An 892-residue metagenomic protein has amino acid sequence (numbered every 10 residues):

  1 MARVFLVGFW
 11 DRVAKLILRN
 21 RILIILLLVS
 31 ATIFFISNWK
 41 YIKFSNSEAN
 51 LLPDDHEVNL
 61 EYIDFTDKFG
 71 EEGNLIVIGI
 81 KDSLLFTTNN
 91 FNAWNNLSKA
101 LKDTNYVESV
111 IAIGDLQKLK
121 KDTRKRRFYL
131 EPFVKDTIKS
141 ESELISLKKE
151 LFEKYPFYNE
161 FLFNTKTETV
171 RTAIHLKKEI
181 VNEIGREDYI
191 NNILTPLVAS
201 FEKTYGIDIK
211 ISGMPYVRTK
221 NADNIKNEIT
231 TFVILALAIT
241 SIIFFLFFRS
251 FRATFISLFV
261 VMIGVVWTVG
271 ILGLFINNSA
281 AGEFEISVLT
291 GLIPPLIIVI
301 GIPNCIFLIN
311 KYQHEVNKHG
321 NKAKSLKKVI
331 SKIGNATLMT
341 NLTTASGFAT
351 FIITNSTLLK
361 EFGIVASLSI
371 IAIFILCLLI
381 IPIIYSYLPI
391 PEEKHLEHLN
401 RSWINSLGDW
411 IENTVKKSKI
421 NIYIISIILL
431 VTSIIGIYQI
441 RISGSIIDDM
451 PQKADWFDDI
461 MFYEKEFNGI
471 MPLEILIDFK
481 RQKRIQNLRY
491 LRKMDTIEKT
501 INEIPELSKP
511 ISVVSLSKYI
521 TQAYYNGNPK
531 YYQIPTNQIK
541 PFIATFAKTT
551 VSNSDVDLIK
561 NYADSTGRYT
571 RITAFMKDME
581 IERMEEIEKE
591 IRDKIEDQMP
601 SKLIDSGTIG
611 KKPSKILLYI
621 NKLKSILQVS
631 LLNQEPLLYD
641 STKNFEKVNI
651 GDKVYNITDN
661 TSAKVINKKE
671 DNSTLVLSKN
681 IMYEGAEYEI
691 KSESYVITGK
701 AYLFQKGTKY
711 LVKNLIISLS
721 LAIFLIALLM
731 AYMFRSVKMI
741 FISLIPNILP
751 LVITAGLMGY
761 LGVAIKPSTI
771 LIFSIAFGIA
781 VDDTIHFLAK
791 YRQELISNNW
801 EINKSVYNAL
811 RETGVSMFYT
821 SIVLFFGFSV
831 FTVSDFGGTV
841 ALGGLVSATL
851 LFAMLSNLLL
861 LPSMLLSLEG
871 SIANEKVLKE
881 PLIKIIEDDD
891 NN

Functional and structural regions predicted by a protein language model:
M1-N46, E153, E179-G185, Y189-S445 (+2 more regions): Membrane-embedded transmembrane helical bundles of large multi-pass transporters/channels
A2-L237: Membrane-proximal extracytoplasmic
N20, T104-V107, S418, F467 (+2 more regions): Acidic-histidine catalytic/liganding microenvironments
W39-L85, F91, E141-F163, E412-K416 (+4 more regions): Solvent-exposed, non-transmembrane loop/terminal regulatory segments of multi-pass membrane proteins
N74-S83, L130-P132, V170-I180, G436-S445 (+4 more regions): Short, hydrophobic beta-strand segments
K81, F86-F161, Q486-D495, K499-G567: Solvent-exposed, membrane-proximal periplasmic/extracellular interface segments of envelope transport and secretion
N92, T137-F251, R492, K548-S630 (+5 more regions): Extracytoplasmic
V198, I470-E474, E506-K509, L516 (+3 more regions): Extracytoplasmic/periplasmic membrane-proximal domains and adjacent transmembrane bundles of envelope biogenesis
